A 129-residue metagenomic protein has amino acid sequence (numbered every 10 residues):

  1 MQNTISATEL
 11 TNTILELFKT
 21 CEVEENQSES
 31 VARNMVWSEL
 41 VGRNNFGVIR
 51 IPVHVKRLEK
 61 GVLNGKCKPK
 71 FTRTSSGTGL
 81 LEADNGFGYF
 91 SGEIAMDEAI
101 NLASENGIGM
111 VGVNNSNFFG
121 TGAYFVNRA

Functional and structural regions predicted by a protein language model:
M1-C21: Generic N-terminal amphipathic, Lys/Arg-enriched alpha-helix
T8, E29, F119-A123: An alpha-helix initiation/capping motif
K19-E22, L40-N44: N-terminal and secondary-structure boundary signal
V23-S28: Helix N-cap / loop-to-helix initiation motif
G47-I100: Active-site cofactor/substrate anionic-group-binding motifs, chiefly glycine- and Lys/Arg-rich phosphate-binding loops
G79-R128: A generic, well-ordered mixed alpha/beta core segment in the N-terminal half of proteins
